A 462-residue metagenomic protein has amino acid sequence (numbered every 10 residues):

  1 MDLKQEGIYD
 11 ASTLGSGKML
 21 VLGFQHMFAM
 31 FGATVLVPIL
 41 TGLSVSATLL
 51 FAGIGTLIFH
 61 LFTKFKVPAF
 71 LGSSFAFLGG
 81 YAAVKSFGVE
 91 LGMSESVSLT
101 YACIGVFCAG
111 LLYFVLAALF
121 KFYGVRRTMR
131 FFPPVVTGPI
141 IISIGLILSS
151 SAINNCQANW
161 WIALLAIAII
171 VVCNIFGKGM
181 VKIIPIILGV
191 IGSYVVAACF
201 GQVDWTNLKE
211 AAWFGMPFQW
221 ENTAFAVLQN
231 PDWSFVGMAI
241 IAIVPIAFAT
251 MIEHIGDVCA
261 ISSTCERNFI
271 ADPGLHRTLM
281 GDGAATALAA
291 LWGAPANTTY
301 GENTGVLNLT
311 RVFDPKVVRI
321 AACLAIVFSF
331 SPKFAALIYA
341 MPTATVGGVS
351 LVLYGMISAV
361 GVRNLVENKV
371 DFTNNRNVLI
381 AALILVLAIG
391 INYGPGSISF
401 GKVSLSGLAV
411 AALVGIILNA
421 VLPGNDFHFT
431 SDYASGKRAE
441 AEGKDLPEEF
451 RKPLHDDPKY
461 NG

Functional and structural regions predicted by a protein language model:
M1-L71, A76-S96: N-terminal signal-anchor module of multipass membrane proteins
M1-Y9, T13, I169-V172, I187-I243 (+3 more regions): Hydrophobic transmembrane alpha-helices of multi-pass solute/ion transporters
D2-K4, F31-T34, A166-C173, I184 (+4 more regions): Juxtamembrane interface elements at the cytosolic ends of transmembrane helices in multi-pass membrane proteins
E6-G17, I39-H60, A242-P315: Membrane-embedded helical hairpins/re-entrant loop segments and their flanking transmembrane helices within multi-pass
G17-A33, I162-A166, I184-P185, M216-D257 (+1 more regions): Hydrophobic, membrane-embedded alpha-helices of multi-pass small-molecule transporters
Y81-G88, N174, N303-V318, L324-F328: Interfacial segments of multi-pass membrane proteins
S98-D204, A322-S431: Membrane-embedded alpha-helical modules
G407-G462: Terminal cytosolic tails of multi-pass membrane transporters, especially the segment immediately following the final
